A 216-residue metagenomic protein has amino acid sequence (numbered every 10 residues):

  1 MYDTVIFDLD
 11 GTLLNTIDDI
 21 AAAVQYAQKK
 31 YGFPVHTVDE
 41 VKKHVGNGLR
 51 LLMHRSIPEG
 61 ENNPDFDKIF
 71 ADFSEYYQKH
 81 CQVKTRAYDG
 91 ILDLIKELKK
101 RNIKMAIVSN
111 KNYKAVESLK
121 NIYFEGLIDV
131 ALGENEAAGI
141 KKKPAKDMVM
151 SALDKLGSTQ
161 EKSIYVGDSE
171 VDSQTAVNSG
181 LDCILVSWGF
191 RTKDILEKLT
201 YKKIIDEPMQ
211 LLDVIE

Functional and structural regions predicted by a protein language model:
Y2-D93, K100-R101, K114: N-terminal helical cap/lid subdomain that shapes the substrate entry/recognition surface in HAD-like hydrolases
A23, L52, G90, A115-S118 (+3 more regions): Phosphate- and divalent-cation-binding pockets in alpha/beta enzyme and binding domains that engage nucleotide-derived
V83-K84, Y113-I164, E170-S179, K193: Substrate-recognition "cap/lid" segment bordering the active-site pocket of phosphatases
N110, N135, S187-G189, P208: Short secondary-structure boundary segments
G189-K198: Short, glycine/polar-rich helix-capping loops at beta-to-alpha or helix-loop-helix junctions that flank or form
K203-E207: Short acidic-hydrophobic, aromatic-tinged amphipathic segments that line or gate anion-handling sites
